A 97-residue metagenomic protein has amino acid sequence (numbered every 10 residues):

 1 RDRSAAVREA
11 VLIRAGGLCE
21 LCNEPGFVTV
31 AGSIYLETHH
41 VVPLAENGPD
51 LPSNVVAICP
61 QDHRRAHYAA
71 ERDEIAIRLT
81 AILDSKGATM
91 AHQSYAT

Functional and structural regions predicted by a protein language model:
R1-P25, S33, N47-P49, I82-S85 (+1 more regions): Short, charged surface segments at domain edges that flank catalytic/cofactor-binding sites
V11, H40, C59, H63: Divalent metal-coordination and catalytic microenvironments
C19, E46-R65: Short beta-strand-alpha-helix junction that forms the catalytic/metal-binding core of metal-dependent nuclease domains
E24-V55, I75-A76: Histidine-centered nuclease catalytic patch
V28-T29, R65-Y68: Short, non-ligating residues that shape and space the ligands of small metal-coordination modules and catalytic
V56-D62, I75-I82: RING-type zinc-finger domain of E3 ubiquitin ligases
Y68-E74: Catalytic Zn2+-binding segment of zinc metalloproteases
